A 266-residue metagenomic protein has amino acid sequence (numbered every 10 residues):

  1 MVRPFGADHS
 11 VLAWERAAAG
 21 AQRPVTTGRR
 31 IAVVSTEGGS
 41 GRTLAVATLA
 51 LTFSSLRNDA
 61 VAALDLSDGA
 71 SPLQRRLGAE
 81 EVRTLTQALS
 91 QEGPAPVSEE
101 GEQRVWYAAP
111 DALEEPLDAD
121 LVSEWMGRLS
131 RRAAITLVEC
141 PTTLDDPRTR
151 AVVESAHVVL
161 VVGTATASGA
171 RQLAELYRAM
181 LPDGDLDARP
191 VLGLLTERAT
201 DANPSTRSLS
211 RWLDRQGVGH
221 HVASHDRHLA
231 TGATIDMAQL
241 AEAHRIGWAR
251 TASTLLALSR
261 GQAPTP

Functional and structural regions predicted by a protein language model:
M1-A32: Extreme N-terminal, non-catalytic leader segments that precede Walker-type/kinase nucleotide-binding cores
G20-S55: Walker A (P-loop) phosphate-binding motif
S54-Y107: Phosphate-binding loop that captures ATP/GTP phosphates
Y107-V152: Phosphate-binding/switch loop-helix module in NTP-utilizing enzymes
A156-A174, D201: Conserved Switch II/interswitch segment of TRAFAC-class P-loop GTPases
L173-R189, S210: Conserved C-terminal guanine-recognition region of P-loop GTPase G domains, centered on the G4
E197-R245: Beta-strand-loop-alpha "switch" segments that mediate conformational coupling across diverse proteins
A233-P266: NTP-binding/hydrolysis catalytic cores, primarily Walker-type P-loop NTPases
